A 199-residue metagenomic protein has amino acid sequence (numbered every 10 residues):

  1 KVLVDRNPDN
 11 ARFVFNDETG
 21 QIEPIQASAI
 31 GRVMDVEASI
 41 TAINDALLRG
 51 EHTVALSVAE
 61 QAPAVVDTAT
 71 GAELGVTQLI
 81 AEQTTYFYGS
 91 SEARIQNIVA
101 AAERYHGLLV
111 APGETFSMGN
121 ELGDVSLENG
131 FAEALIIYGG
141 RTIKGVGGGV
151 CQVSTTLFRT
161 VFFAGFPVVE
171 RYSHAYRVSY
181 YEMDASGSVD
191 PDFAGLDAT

Functional and structural regions predicted by a protein language model:
K1-T199: Surface-exposed, secretory/extracytoplasmic low-complexity segments enriched in Ser/Thr/Asn/Gly/Pro
